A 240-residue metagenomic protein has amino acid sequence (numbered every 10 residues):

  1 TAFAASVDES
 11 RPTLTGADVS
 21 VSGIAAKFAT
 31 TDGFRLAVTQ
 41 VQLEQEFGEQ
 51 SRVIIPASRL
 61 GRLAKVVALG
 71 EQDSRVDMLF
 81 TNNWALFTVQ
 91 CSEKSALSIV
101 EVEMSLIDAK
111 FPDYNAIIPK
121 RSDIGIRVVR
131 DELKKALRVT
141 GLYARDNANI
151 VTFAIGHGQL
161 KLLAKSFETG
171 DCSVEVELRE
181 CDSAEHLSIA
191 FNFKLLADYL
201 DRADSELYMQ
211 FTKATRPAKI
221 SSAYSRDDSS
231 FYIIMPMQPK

Functional and structural regions predicted by a protein language model:
T1-Q40, E44-L106, R121-K240: DNA polymerase processivity clamps
A109: A short mid-domain helix/strand-loop element embedded in enzyme catalytic domains that forms or borders the active-site
D113-A116: Specificity-determining recognition surfaces
